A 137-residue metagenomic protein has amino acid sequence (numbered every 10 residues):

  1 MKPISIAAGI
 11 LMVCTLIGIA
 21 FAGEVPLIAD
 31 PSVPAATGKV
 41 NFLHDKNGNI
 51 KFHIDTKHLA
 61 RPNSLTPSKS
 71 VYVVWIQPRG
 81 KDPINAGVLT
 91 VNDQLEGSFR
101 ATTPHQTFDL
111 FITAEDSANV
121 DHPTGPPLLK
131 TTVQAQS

Functional and structural regions predicted by a protein language model:
M1-A7: Short, Lys/Arg-enriched, disordered terminal segments
K2, G18-S137: N-terminal targeting/export leaders
A7-G18: Bacterial N-terminal signal peptides
